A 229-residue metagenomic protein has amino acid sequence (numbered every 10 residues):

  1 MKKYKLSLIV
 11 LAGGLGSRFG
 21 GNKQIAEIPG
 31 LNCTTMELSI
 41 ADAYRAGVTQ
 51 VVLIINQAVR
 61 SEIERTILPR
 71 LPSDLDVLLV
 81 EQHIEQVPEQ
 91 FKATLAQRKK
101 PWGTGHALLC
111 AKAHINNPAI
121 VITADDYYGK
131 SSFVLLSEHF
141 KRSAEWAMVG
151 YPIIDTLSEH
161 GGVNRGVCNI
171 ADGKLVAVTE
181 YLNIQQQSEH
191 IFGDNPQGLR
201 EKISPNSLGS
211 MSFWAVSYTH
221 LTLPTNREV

Functional and structural regions predicted by a protein language model:
M1-V10, C33-V121, Y128, F133-L135: Conserved N-terminal catalytic core of the sugar/cofactor nucleotidyltransferase
K2-I28: Mobile, glycine- and charge-enriched loop segments and immediately flanking short secondary-structure elements within
A12, P29, I55, T123 (+1 more regions): Short beta-strand/turn micro-motifs composed of small residues that flank or help shape donor/cofactor-binding pockets
L15, D125-D126, I153: Active-site metal-binding loops of divalent metal-dependent hydrolases
I25, L79, W146-M148: Conserved beta-strand scaffold positions in the cores of enzyme catalytic domains, especially in NTP/NDP-utilizing
G30, Q82-E85, E180-N183: Residues that form or immediately flank small-molecule/cofactor binding pockets and catalytic motifs
G129-W214: Conserved core of the sugar-phosphate nucleotidyltransferase
T219-E228: Conserved small/polar residues in nucleotide/adenosyl-binding loops
